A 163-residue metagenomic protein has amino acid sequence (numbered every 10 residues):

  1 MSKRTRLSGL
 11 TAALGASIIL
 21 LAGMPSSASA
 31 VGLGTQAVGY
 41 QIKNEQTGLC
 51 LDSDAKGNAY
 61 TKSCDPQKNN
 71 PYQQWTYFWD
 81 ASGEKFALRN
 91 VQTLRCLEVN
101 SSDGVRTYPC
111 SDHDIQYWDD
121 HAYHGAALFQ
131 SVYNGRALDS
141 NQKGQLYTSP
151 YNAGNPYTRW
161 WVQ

Functional and structural regions predicted by a protein language model:
M1-Q41, T47-G48: N-terminal prepro-regions of secreted/extracellular proteins
V31-Q163: Lectin-like carbohydrate-binding module/patch detector with strong preference for beta-trefoil
